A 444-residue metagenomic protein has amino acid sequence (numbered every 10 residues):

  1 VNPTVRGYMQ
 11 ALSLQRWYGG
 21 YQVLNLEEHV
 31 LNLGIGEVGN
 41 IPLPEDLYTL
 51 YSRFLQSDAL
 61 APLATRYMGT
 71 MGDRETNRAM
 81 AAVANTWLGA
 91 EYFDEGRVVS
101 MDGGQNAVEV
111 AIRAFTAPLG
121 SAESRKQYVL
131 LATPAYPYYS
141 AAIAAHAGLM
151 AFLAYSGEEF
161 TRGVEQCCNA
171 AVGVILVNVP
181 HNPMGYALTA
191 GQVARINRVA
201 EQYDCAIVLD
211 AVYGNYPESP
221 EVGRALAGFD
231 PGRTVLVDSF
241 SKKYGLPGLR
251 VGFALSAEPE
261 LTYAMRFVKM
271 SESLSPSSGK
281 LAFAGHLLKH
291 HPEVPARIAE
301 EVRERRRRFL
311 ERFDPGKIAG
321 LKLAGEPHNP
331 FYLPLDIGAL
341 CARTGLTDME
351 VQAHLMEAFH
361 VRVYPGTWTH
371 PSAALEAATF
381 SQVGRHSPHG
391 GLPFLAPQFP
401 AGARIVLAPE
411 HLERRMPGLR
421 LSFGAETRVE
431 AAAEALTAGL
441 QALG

Functional and structural regions predicted by a protein language model:
P3-N106, L288-E293, A442-G444: N-terminal small-domain helix-loop-helix segment of the aminotransferase-like
N32, A135, E300-L310, G320-A339 (+1 more regions): Conserved glycine-rich beta-strand-loop-beta hairpin in the small C-terminal domain of fold type I
S52, N77, V83, A145 (+5 more regions): Conserved core segment of the aminotransferase class I/II
P62-Q202, G214-F229, V235, G384 (+1 more regions): Conserved core of the PLP fold type I
A82, Y92, R362, T369-G444: PLP-dependent enzyme catalytic core of the Aspartate aminotransferase-like
L149-M150, I207, V363: Hydrophobic beta-strand scaffold residues
A211: Walker B catalytic acidic pair
T347-M356, A433-L440: Short amphipathic alpha-helices in soluble, non-transmembrane regions that often serve as interface/regulatory elements
